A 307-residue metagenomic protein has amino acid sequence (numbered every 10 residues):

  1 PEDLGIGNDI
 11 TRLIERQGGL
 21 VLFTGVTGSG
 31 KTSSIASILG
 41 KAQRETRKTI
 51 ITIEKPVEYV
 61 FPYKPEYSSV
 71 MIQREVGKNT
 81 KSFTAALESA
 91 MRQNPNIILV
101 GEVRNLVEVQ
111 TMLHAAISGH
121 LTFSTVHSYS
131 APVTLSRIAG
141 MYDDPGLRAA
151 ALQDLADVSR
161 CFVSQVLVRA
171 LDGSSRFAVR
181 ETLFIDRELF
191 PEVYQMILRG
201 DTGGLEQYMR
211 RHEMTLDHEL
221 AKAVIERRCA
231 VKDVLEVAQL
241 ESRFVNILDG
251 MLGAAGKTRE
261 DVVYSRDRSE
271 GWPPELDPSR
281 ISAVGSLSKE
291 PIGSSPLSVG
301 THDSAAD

Functional and structural regions predicted by a protein language model:
P1-D307: Short, flexible helix-loop junctions that flank or precede catalytic/ligand sites
